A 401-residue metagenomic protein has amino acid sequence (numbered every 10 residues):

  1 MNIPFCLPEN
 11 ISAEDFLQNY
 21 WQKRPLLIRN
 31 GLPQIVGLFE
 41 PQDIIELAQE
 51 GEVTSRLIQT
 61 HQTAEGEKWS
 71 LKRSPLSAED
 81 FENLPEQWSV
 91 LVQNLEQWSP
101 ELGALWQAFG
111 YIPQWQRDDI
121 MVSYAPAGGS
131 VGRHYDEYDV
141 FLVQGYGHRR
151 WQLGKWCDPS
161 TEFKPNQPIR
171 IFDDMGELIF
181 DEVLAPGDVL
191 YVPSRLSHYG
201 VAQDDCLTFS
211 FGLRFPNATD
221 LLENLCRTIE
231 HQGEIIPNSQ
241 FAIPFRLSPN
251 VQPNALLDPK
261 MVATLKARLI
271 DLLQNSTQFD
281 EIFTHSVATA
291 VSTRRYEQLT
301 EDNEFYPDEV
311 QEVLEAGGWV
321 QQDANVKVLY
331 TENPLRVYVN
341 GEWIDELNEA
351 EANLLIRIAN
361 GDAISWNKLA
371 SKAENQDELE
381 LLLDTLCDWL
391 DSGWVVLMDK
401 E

Functional and structural regions predicted by a protein language model:
M1-I3, I11, F16, K23 (+1 more regions): Long, charge-rich, low-complexity alpha-helical segments
M1-Y20, L32-D188, L196-L247, V328 (+2 more regions): Active-site region of the double-stranded beta-helix
R24-P25, A202-D205, S239-P249, A263 (+2 more regions): Short acidic (Asp/Glu) and glycine-rich catalytic loops that position anionic groups and cofactors
Q59-H61, T284-H285, L369-S371: Short coil/turn segments at secondary-structure boundaries
T228-T289: Long, charge-rich alpha-helical interaction segments
Q274-A359, L383-C387, M398-E401: Acidic, low-complexity/disordered tracts enriched in E/D and polar residues
